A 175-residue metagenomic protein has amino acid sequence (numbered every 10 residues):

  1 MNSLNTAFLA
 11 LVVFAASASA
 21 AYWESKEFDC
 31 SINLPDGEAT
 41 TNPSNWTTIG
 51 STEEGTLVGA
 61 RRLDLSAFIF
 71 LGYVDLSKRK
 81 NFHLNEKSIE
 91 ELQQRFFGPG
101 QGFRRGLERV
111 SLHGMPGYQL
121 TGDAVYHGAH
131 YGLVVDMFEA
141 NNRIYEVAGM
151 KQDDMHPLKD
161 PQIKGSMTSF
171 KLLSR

Functional and structural regions predicted by a protein language model:
M1-F8: Bacterial N-terminal signal peptides that target proteins for export
A15-A18: N-terminal signal peptide c-region/cleavage motif recognized by signal peptidases
A20-G55: N-terminal "mature-domain start" segment
K26, A140-N141: Structural motif
D29, H83, K87, P157-P161: Soluble non-cytosolic domains of exported or imported proteins
P35-T41, E90-G100, N142-R175: Surface-exposed amphipathic alpha-helical segments
N45-V134, I144-E146, K151: Conserved polar/disulfide-associated segments of primarily extracytoplasmic proteins
